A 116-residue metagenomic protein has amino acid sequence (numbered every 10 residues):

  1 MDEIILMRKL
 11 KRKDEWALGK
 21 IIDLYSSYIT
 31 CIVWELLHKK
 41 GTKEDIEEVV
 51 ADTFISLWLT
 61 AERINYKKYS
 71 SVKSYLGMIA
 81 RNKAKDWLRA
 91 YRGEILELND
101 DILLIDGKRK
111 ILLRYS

Functional and structural regions predicted by a protein language model:
M1-L24: N-terminal module of bacterial RNA polymerase sigma factors
R12, I105-S116: Amphipathic alpha-helical segment used for protein-protein interaction
R12-K20, T30-D52, K67: Short, charged helix-capping/linker segments at alpha-helix termini
S26, A51, R81: ATP/adenylate-binding site constellation spanning eukaryotic-like Ser/Thr protein kinases, ABC-transporter
I29, V33, V72, L76 (+1 more regions): Hydrophobic-face residues of short alpha-helical interaction/recognition segments
E48, E62-M78, R92: Short, aromatic/basic-enriched loop-to-helix "N-cap" motif that marks the start of an alpha-helix at regulatory
F54, W58, A80-R81: Conserved short alpha-helical segment within the catalytic ATP-binding HATPase_c
W87-G107: Short, basic/polar amphipathic helix motif occurring as a linker/hinge flanking DNA-binding modules in transcription
